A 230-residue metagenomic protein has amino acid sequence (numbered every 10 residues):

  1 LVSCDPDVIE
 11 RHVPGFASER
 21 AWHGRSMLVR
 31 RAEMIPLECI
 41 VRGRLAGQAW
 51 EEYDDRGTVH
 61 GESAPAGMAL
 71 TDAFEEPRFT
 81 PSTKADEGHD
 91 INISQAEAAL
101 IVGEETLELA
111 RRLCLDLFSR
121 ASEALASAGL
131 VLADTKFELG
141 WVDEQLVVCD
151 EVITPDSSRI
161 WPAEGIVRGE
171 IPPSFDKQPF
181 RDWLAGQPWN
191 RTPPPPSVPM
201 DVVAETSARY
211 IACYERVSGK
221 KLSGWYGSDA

Functional and structural regions predicted by a protein language model:
L1-K84, N190-S197, D201-A230: Active-site loop/lid in soluble adenylation, ligation, and acyl-transfer enzymes
R30-A32, S127-T135, G140-V142, S207: Short, active-site-adjacent segments that bind or coordinate small-molecule cofactors and metal centers
A73-E104: A short mid-domain helix/strand-loop element embedded in enzyme catalytic domains that forms or borders the active-site
V102-A133: A long amphipathic alpha-helix within ATP-dependent nucleotide-binding catalytic cores
S122, R181, I211-A212: Short glycine-/small-residue-rich flexible loop motifs, especially phosphate/cofactor-binding loops
A126, A185, R216: Short polybasic/polar patches that bind polyanions
A133, F137-Q178: Catalytic activation segment of kinase domains across protein kinase-like and atypical kinase folds
F180-R191: Active-site pocket scaffolds in enzymes
